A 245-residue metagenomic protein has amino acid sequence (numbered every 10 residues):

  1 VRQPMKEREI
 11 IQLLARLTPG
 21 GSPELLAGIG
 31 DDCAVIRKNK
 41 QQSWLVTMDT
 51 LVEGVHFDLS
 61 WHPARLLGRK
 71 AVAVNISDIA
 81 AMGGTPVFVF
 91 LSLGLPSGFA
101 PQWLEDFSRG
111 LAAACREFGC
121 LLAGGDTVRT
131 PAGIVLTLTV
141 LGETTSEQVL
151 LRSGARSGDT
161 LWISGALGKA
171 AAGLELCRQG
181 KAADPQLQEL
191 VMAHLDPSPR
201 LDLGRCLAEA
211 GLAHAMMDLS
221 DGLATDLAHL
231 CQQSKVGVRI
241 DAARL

Functional and structural regions predicted by a protein language model:
V1-L245: Helix-biased detector of long, well-ordered alpha-helical tracts
